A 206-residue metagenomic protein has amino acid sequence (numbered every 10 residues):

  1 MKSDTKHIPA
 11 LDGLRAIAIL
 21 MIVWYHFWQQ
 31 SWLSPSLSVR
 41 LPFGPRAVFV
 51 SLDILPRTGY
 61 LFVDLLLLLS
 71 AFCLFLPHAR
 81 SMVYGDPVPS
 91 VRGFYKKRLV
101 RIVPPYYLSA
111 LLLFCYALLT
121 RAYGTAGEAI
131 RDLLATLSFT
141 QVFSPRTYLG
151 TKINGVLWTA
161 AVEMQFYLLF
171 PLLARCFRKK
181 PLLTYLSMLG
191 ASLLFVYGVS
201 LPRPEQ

Functional and structural regions predicted by a protein language model:
M1-A10: Short, Lys/Arg-rich, polar N-terminal cytosolic tail immediately upstream of the first transmembrane signal-anchor
P9-R80, V103-Y106, S138-Q141: Functionally critical transmembrane alpha-helices in membrane proteins and complexes, commonly lining
D12, V50, R131-Q206: Aromatic-enriched alpha-helical transmembrane segments of multi-pass intramembrane proteins
M21-H26, F72-L76, F114-C115, F166-K179: Membrane-interfacial alpha-helical segments at the cytosolic side of multi-pass membrane proteins
Y25-Q29, L112-R121, V199: C-terminal TM-helix exit segments that contain a strictly Trp-centered aromatic cap at the helix terminus
S34, S38, R80-G85, L118-A126 (+2 more regions): Transmembrane helix-loop junctions in multipass membrane proteins, especially transporters and channels
Y60-V63, P77-A117, G127-A135, Q165-F166: Transmembrane alpha-helical segments and their boundary/interface "anchor" motifs in multi-pass integral membrane
